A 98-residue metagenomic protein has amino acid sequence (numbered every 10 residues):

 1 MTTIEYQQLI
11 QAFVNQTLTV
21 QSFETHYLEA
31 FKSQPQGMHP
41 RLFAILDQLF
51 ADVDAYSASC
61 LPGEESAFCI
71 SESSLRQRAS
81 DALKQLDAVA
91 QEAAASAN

Functional and structural regions predicted by a protein language model:
M1-N98: Acidic, Ser/Pro/Thr-rich low-complexity regulatory regions and the short amphipathic helical interaction modules they
